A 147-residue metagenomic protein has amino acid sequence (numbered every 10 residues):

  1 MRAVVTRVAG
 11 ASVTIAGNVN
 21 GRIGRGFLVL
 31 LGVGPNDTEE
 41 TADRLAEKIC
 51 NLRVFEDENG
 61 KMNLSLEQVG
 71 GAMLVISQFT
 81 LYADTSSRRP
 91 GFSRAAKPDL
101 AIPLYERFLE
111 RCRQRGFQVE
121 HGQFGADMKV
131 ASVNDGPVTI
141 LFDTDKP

Functional and structural regions predicted by a protein language model:
A9-A11: RNA/tRNA-interacting regions in translation and RNA-turnover enzymes
N18-G70, Y82-E110, Q114-R115, E120: Compact, glycine-rich, soluble single-domain proteins
R22, L141-P147: Compositionally biased, non-globular sequence tracts
L45, I76, V138: Residue-level signal for inorganic ion chemistry
R113-M128, V133: Divalent-metal-activated hydrolytic enzyme cores
K129-D143: C-terminal edge-of-domain segments
